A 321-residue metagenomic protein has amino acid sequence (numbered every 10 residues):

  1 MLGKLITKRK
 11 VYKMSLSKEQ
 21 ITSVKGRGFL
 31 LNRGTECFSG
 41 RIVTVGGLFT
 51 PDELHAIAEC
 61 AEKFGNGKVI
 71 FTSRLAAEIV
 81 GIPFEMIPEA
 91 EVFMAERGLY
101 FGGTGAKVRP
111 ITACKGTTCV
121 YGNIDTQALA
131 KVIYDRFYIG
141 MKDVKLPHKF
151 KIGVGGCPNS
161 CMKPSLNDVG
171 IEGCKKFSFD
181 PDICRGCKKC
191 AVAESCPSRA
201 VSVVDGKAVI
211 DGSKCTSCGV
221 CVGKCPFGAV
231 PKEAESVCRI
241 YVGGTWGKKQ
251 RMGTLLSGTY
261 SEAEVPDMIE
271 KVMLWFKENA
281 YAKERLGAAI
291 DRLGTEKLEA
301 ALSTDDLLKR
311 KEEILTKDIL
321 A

Functional and structural regions predicted by a protein language model:
I6, V11-S15, F38-G186, K214-T216: Small-residue-enriched alpha-helical segments and adjacent helix-cap loops that form tight helix-helix packing
R9-F38: Intrinsically disordered, low-complexity polar/charged tails and linkers
F29-L31, V169-G173, K232, C238-G247: Short beta-strand elements
D52, E299-A301, R310-L320: Long C-terminal interaction/binding lobes of large macromolecular proteins
N66-S73, T104-A106, D143-K149, V204 (+2 more regions): Flexible, glycine/charged-enriched surface loops at secondary-structure junctions
K151-P158, G287-E296, I319: A glycine-rich phosphate-binding loop feature that marks nucleotide/adenosyl-phosphate handling sites
K189-V209, V220-V237: Iron-sulfur cluster-binding cysteine motifs and their immediate structural context in ferredoxin-like electron-transfer
T245-Y281: A hydrophobic, small-residue-rich beta->alpha segment in the mid-to-C-terminal subdomain of diverse proteins
